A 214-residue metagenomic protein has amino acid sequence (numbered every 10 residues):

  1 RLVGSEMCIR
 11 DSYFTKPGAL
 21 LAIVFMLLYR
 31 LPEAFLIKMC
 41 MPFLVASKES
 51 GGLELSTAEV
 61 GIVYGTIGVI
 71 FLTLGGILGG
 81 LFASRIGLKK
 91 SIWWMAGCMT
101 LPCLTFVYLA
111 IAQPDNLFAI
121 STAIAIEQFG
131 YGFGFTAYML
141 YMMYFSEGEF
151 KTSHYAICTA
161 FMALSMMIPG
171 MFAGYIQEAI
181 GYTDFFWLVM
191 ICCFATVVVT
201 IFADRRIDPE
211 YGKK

Functional and structural regions predicted by a protein language model:
L2-I9: Short, small-residue-biased leader/transition segments that mark boundaries at the very start of proteins
Y29, K38-V60: Short amphipathic helix-loop junctions that connect adjacent transmembrane helices in Major Facilitator Superfamily/SLC
T57-A58, G148-C158: Loop-to-transmembrane helix entry/capping segments in MFS-fold secondary transporters and related SLC/MFSD carriers
L74-W93, Q177-E178: Helix-to-loop junctions at the C-terminal end of transmembrane segments in multipass secondary transporters
G97-D115: C-terminal ends and interior cores of transmembrane alpha-helices in multi-pass membrane transporters/permeases
D115-A137: Hydrophobic core of transmembrane alpha-helices in multi-pass small-molecule transporters, especially MFS/SLC-type
F133-E147: Intracellular juxtamembrane helix-capping segments at the cytosolic ends of symmetry-related transmembrane helices
F185-K214: Multi-pass alpha-helical transporter architecture, strongest for 12-TM Major Facilitator/SLC carriers used
